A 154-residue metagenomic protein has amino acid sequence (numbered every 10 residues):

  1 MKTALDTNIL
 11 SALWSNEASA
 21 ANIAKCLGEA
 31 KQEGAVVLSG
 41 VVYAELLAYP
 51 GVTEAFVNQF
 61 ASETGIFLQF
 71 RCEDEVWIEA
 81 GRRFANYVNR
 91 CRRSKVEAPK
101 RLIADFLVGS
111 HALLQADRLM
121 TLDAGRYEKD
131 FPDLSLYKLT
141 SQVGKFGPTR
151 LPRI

Functional and structural regions predicted by a protein language model:
M1, E33-A35, I66-L68, L113-R118: Short active-site oxyanion
M1-L38, L47-A61, K145-I154: Short, well-structured N-terminal submotif of metal-dependent ribonuclease cores
K2, G109-I154: Acidic, PIN/NYN-like endoribonuclease modules and their adjacent C-terminal/linker elements
I9, V42-E45, V76, R126: Short, well-ordered alpha-helical scaffold segment located in the soluble/lumenal catalytic or ligand-binding core
T53-V57, Y87-V88, Y137-T140: Short, hinge-like loop/turn segments at secondary-structure boundaries
V57-C72: Helix-adjacent hinge/juxtasegments
L68-E73, Y137-S141: Short acidic-hydrophobic, aromatic-tinged amphipathic segments that line or gate anion-handling sites
Q69-R118, L122-G125, I154: Active-site neighborhoods of divalent-metal-dependent phosphate/nucleic-acid chemistry enzymes
